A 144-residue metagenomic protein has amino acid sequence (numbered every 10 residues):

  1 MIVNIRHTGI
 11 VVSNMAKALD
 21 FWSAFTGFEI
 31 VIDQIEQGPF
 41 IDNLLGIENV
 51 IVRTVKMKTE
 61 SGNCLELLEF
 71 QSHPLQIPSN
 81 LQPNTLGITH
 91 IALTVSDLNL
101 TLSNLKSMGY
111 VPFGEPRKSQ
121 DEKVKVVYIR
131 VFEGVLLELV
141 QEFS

Functional and structural regions predicted by a protein language model:
M1, I10, K56, L65 (+1 more regions): Vicinal oxygen chelate
I5, I88-H90: Eukaryotic phosphotyrosine signaling hubs
V11-G62, L100, S107: Core segments of cupin and vicinal oxygen chelate
V50-R53, G87, K123-K125: A short helix-loop-beta-strand connector motif used in the catalytic cores of GNAT acetyltransferases and, in some
E69-P74, Q141-F143: Acetyl-CoA-dependent GNAT
I77: Zn2+-dependent peptidoglycan hydrolase active-site motif and core
L81-T85: Non-DNA-binding regulatory cores of transcription-related proteins, predominantly C-terminal effector-binding
